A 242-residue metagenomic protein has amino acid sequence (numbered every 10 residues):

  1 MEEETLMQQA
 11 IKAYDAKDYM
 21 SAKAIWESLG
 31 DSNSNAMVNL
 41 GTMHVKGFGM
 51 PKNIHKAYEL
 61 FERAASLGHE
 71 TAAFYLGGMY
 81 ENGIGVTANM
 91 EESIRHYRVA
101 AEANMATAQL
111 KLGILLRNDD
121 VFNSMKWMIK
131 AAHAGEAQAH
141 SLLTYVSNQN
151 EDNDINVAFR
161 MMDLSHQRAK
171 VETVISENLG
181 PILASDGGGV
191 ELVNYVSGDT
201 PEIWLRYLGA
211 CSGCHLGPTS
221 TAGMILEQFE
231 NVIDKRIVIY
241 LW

Functional and structural regions predicted by a protein language model:
E2, Y14, D31-S34, K46-F48 (+7 more regions): Short helix-capping/linker turns of helical repeat alpha-solenoids
M7-A13, L29, M37-K46, A73-N82 (+2 more regions): Hydrophobic face of amphipathic alpha-helices that form TPR/SEL1-like repeat modules and related alpha-solenoid
S28, R63, G217-S220: Secreted/processed peptides and extracellular or luminal domains of membrane proteins
R98, E102-A103, T107-D152: Extended, hydrophobic interaction surfaces within ordered domains
T144-W242: Domain-level signature for proteins that mediate thiol-based redox and metal-cofactor handling
